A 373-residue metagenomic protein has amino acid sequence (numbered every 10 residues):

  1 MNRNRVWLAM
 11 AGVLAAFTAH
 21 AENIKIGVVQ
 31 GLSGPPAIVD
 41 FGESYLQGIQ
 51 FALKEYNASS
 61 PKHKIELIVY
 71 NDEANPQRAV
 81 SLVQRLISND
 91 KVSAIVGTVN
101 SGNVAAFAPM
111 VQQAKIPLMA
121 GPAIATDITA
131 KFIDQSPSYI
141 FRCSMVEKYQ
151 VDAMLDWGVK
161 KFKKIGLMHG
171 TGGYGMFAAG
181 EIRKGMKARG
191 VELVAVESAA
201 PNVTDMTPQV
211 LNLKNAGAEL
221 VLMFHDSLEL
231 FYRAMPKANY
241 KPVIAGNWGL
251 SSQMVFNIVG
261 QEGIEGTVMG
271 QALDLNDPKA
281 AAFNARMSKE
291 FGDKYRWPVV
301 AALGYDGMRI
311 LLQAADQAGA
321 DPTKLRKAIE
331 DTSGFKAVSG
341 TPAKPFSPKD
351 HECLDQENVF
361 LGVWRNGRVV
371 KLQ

Functional and structural regions predicted by a protein language model:
N2-M10, A21-Q373: Extracytosolic ligand-binding ectodomains
A15-A21: Sec/Tat signal peptide C-region and signal peptidase I cleavage site
